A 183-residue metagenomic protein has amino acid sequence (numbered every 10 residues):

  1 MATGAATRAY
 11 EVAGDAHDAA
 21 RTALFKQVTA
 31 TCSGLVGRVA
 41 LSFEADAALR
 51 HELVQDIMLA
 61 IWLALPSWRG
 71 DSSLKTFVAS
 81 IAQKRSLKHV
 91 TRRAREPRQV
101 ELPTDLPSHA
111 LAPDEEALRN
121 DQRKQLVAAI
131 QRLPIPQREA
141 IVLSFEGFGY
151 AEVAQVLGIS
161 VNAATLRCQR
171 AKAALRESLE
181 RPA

Functional and structural regions predicted by a protein language model:
A13-R38, A48-H51, W62: A short, charge-rich alpha-helical start-of-domain segment used by transcription regulators
D15, A19, A23, T104-Q131: Acidic, proline/glycine-rich intrinsically disordered inter-domain spacer in sigma factors
H17, A45, D56-L74, R92-R93: Sigma70-family region 2
S33, G37, M58, P134 (+2 more regions): C-terminal flanking helix
I57, I81, I141, V153-A154 (+1 more regions): Hydrophobic positions on the alpha-helical face of helix-turn-helix-like DNA-binding modules
S67-R69, S80-E101, R119: Arg/Lys-rich amphipathic alpha helix in sigma70-family domain 2
Q83, L87, L157-P182: DNA-recognition helix of helix-turn-helix
Q131, I135-R138, E146-A163: Helix-turn-helix DNA-binding module
